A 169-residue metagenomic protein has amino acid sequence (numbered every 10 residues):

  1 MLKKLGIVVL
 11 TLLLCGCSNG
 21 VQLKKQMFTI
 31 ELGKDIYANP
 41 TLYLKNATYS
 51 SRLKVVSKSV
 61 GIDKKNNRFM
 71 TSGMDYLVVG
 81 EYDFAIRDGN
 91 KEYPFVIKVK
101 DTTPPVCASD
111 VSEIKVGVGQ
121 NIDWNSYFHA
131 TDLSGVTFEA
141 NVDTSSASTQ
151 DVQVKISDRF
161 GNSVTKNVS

Functional and structural regions predicted by a protein language model:
M1-K4: Positively charged n-region of N-terminal signal peptides that target proteins for export
L10-T11, K100: Residue-level signal for mature regions of secreted extracellular proteins and peptides
L13-G16: C-terminal motif of bacterial Sec signal peptides marking the signal peptidase cleavage site
S18-V60, T103-G135: Solvent-exposed, low-complexity, repeat-rich "mucin-like" stalks and linkers
M27, E92-V96, V111-E113, T165-S169: Well-ordered beta-strand positions in beta-sheet-rich domains
T48-Y93, L133-V168: Serine/threonine-rich, repeat-prone extracellular segments and beta-strand-based repeat modules of secreted/surface
I97-T103: Interdomain boundary/hinge segments at the C-termini of tandem beta-sandwich modules
